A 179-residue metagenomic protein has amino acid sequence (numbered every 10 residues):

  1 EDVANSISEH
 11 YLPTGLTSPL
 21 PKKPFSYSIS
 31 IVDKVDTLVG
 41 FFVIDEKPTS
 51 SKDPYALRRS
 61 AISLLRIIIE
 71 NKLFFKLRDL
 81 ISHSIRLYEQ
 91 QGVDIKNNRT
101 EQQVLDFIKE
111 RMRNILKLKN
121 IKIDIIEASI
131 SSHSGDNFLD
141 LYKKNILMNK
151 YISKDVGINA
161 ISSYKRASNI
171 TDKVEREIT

Functional and structural regions predicted by a protein language model:
E1-T179: Amphipathic alpha-helical "coupling" segments that flank catalytic cores
